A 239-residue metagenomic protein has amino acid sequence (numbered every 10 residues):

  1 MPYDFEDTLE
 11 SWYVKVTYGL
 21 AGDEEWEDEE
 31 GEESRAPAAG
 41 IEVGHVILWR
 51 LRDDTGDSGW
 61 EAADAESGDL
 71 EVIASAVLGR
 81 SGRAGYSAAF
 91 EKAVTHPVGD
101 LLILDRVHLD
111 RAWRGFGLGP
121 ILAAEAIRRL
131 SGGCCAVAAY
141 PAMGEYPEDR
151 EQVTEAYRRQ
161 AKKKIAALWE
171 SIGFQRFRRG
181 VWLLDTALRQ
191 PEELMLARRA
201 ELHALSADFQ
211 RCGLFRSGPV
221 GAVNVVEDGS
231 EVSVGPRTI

Functional and structural regions predicted by a protein language model:
M1-R111, R128-Y140, E145-I239: Non-catalytic substrate-recognition and accessory regions of acyl/acetyltransferase enzymes
G115-R129: Conserved acetyl-CoA-binding loop-helix of GNAT-fold acetyltransferases
